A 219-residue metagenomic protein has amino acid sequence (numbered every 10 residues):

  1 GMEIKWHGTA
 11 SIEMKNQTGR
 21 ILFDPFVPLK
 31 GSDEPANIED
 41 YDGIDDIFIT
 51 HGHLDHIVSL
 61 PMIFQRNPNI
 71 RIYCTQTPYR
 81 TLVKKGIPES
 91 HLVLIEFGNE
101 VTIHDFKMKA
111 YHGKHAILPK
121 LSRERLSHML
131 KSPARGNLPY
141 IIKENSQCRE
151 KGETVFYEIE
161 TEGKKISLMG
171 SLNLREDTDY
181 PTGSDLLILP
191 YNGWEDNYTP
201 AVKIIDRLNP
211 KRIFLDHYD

Functional and structural regions predicted by a protein language model:
E3-W6, I21-D24, K107-G113, K165-S171 (+1 more regions): Active-site-proximal beta-strand elements of phosphoester/diester hydrolases
E13-H53, V58-R66, L118, E124-M129 (+2 more regions): Pre-active-site segment of Zn-dependent metallo-hydrolases
M14-Q17, I103-H104, I159-E162: Active-site beta-strand termini and strand-to-loop segments that position acidic
G19, N67-R71, L208-R212: A short helix->loop->beta-strand "cap" motif at the edges of active sites that frequently abuts
L22-F26, I44-H53, Y73-Q76, S167-S171 (+2 more regions): Active-site neighborhood of phospho(di)ester-bond hydrolases with catalytic His/Asp-centered motifs
P35-T102, F106-E124: Active-site HxH/HxHxD metal-binding segment of metal-dependent hydrolases
E150, T154-S184: A mid-sequence, solvent-exposed acidic-amphipathic segment
L172-D219: Cap/insert and terminal regions of metallo-dependent hydrolase folds
